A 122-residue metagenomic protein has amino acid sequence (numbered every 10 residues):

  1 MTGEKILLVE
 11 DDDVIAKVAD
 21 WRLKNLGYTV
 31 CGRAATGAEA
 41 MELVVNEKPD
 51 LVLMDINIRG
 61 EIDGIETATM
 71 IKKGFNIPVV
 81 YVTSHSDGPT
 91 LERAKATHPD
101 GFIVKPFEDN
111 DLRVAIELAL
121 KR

Functional and structural regions predicted by a protein language model:
D12-G32, G37: Two-component/phosphorelay signaling modules centered on CheY-like receiver
A38-E42, R113: Alpha2 helix of the CheY-like receiver
E42, D63-I77: Short amphipathic alpha-helix used as the core "switch/output" element in two-component signaling
V52, V79, F102-I103: Two-component signal transduction core modules
D55-I56, T83: Active-site residues of response regulator receiver
E66, K73, S86-V104, N110 (+1 more regions): Alpha4 helix (beta4-alpha4-beta5 surface) of REC/receiver domains from two-component response regulators
N76-S86: A short, hydrophobic beta-strand element within the central beta-sheet of small alpha/beta folds
E117-R122: The C-terminal output helix
